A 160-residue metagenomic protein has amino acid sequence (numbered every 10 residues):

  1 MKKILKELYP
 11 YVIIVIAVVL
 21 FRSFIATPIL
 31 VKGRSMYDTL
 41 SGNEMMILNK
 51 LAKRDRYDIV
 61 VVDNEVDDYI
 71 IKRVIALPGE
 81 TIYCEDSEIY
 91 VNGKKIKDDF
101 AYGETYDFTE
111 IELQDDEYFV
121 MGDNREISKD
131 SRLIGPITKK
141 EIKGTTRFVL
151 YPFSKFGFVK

Functional and structural regions predicted by a protein language model:
M1-I70, K139-K160: Protein maturation boundaries and topogenic segments
N43-E44, D58, E80, E117 (+1 more regions): Structural motif
L51, E65, S87, D123-N124: Short, surface-exposed secondary-structure boundary micro-motifs
K72-Y83: RNA pseudouridine synthases
E85, V91-G93: Short strand-turn-strand beta-turns centered on an Asx-Gly dipeptide
D107, I111-K160: Beta-strand-rich cores of mature extracytoplasmic or soluble domains
